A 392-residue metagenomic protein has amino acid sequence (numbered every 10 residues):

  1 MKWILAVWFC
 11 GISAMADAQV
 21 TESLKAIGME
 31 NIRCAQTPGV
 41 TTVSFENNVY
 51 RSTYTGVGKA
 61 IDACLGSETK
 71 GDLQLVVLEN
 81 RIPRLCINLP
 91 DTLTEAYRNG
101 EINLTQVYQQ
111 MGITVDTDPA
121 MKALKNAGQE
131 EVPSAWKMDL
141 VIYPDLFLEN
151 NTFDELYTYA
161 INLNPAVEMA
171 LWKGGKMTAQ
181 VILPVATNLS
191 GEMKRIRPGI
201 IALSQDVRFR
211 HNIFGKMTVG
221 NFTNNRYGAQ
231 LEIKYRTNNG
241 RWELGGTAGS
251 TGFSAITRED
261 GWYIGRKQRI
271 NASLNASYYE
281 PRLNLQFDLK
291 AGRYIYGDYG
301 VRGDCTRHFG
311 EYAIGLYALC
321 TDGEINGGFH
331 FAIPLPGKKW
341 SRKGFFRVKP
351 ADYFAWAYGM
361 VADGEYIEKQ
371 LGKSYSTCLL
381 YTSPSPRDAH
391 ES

Functional and structural regions predicted by a protein language model:
W3-I12: Sec-dependent N-terminal signal peptides
Q19-A202, G265: Outer-membrane beta-barrel initiation region
T42-S44, L140-T152, M177-V185, R210-F222 (+4 more regions): Transmembrane beta-strand segments that form the barrel wall of outer-membrane beta-barrel proteins
T53, N151-Y159, L171-K173, P184-P198 (+6 more regions): Solvent-exposed loop/turn segments connecting transmembrane beta-strands in outer-membrane beta-barrel proteins
G128-M138, A170-T178, R208-F214, N238-W242 (+2 more regions): Short loop/turn motifs that connect adjacent beta-strands in outer-membrane beta-barrel proteins
I161-L171, I196-F209, G228-A248, I270-E280 (+2 more regions): Feature captures outer-membrane beta-barrel proteins of Gram-negative bacteria and organelles
F253-A313, H330-A332, R342-L379: Outer membrane beta-barrel transmembrane domains
Y381-P386: Conserved small/polar residues in nucleotide/adenosyl-binding loops
